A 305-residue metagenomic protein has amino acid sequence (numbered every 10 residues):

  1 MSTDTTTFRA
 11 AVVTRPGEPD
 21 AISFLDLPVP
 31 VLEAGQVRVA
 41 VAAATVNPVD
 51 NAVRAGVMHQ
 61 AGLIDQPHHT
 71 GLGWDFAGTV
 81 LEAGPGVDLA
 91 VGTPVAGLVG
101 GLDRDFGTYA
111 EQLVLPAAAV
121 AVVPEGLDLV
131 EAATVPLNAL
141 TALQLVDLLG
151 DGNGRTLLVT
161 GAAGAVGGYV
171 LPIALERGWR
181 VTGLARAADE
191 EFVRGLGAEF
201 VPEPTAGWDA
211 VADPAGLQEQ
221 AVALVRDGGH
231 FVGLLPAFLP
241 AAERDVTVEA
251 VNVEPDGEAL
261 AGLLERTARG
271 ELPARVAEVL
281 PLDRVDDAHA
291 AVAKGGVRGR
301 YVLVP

Functional and structural regions predicted by a protein language model:
S2-T6, L260-P305: C-terminal hydrophobic helical "lid"/dimerization subdomain of Rossmann-like NAD(P)H-dependent oxidoreductases
T3-T6, E18-A21, L27-A77, L89: N-terminal glycine-rich beta->alpha transition that marks the start or flank of a dinucleotide-binding site
R54, A77-G101: A glycine-/small-residue-rich N-terminal strand-loop-strand element that serves as the cofactor-binding glycine loop
D75, E125-D128, G150-L157: Short helix-loop-beta connector
V91, A133-E203: Mid-domain Rossmann-like dinucleotide-binding core that forms the NAD(H)/NADP(H) cofactor-binding site
P204-V211: A short acidic, Gly/Pro-enriched loop at the edge of an enzyme's catalytic core that lines a small-molecule cofactor
A215-R275, V304-P305: Glycine-rich phosphate-binding loop and adjacent beta-alpha segment of Rossmann(oid) nucleotide-cofactor-binding
